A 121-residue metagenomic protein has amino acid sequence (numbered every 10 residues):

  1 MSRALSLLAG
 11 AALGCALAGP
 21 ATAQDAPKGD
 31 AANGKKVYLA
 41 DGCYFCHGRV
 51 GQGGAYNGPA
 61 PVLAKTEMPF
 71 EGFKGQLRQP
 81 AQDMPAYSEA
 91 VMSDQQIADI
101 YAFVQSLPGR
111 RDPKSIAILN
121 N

Functional and structural regions predicted by a protein language model:
M1-A9: Bacterial N-terminal signal peptides that target proteins for export
S2, K28-A32: Juxtamembrane/transmembrane-helix boundary motifs in multi-pass membrane proteins
L8-A16: Bacterial N-terminal signal peptides
G19-A23: Sec/Tat signal peptide C-region and signal peptidase I cleavage site
Q24-G29, A40-D41, R49, A86-N121: Flexible coil segments in periplasmic/lumen-exposed cytochrome c-class electron-transfer proteins
A31, K35, L39, G48-A86: Gly/Gly-Pro-rich "capping" loops immediately C-terminal to redox-active cysteine motifs in periplasmic/lumenal
F45: Short, cysteine/histidine-rich loop/knuckle motifs that typically chelate Zn2+
